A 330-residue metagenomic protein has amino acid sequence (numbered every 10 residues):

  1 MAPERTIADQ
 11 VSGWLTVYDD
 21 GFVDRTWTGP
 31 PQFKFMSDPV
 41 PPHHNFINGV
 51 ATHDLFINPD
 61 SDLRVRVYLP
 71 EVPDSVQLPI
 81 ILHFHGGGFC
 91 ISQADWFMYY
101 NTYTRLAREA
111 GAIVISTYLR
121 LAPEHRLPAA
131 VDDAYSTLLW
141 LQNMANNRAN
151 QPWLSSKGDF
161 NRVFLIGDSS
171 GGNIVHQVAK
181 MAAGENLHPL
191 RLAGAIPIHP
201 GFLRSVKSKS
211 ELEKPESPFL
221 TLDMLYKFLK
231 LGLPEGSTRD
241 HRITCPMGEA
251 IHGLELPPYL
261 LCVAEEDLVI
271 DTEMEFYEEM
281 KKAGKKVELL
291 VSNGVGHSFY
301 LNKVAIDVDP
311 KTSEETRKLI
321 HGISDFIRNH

Functional and structural regions predicted by a protein language model:
A2-H330: Alpha/beta-hydrolase superfamily serine-hydrolase fold, recognizing
